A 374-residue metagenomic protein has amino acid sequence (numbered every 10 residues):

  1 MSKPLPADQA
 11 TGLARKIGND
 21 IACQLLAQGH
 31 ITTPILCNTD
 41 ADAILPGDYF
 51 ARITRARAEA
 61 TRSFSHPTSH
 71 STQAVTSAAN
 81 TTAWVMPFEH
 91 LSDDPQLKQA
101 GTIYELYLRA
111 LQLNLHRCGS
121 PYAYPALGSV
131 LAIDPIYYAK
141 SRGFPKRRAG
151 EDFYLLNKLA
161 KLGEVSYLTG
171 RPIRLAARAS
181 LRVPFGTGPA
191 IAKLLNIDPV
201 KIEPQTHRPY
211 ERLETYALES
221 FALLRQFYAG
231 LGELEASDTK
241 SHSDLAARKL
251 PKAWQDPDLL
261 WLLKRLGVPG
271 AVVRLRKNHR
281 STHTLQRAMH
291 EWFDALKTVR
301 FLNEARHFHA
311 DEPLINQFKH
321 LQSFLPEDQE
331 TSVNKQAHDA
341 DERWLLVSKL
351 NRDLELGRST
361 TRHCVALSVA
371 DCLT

Functional and structural regions predicted by a protein language model:
M1-T33: Active-site-proximal specificity loops/subdomain of glycosyltransferases
I31-P34, N38-A56: Acidic donor-binding/catalytic loop of UDP-sugar-dependent glycosyltransferases, especially processive GT2
G47-T61, A74-A83: Conserved donor-nucleotide/metal-binding helix-loop-beta segment in metal-dependent transferases, i.e., the alpha-helix
R52, N80-A100: Short beta-strand-to-loop element that shapes/binds the nucleotide-sugar donor at the catalytic cleft/hinge
Q112-A132: A recurrent flexible, glycine/aromatic-enriched loop bordering the glycosyltransferase active site that acts as
R147, L159-R174: Catalytic donor-sugar/metal-binding loop of nucleotide-sugar-dependent glycosyltransferases
R147-Y154: Acidic donor-binding loop at a coil-to-helix junction in glycosyltransferase catalytic cores that engages
K193-T374: Terminal low-complexity segments of carbohydrate-biosynthetic enzymes
